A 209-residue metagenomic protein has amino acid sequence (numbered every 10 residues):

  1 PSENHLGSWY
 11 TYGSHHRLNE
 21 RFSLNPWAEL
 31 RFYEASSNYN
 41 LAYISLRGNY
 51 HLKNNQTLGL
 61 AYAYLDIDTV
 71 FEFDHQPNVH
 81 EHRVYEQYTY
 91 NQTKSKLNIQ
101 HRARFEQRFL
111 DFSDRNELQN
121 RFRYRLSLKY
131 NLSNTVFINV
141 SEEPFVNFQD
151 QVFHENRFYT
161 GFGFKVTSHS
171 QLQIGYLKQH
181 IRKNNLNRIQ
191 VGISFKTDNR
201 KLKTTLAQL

Functional and structural regions predicted by a protein language model:
S2-K53, T57: Start-of-domain marker
L6-S8, N40-I44, H80-V84, N116-F122 (+2 more regions): Residues that define the transmembrane beta-barrel architecture of outer-membrane proteins
Y12-H16, L46-Y50, E86-Y90, Y124-Y130 (+2 more regions): Residues on the lipid-exposed face of transmembrane beta-strands in outer-membrane beta-barrel proteins
R21-P26, N55-L60, S95-I99, T135-I138 (+2 more regions): Repeated loop/turn-to-beta-strand initiation elements of outer-membrane beta-barrel proteins
A28-E34, Y62-D68, Q92-K94, F105-F109 (+3 more regions): Transmembrane beta-strands of outer-membrane beta-barrel pores
R47-Q107, R121, R125, T135: Gram-negative (and chloroplast) outer-membrane scaffold detector with strong preference for beta-barrel transmembrane
K96-Q171, L177-Q179: Outer-membrane beta-barrel transmembrane domain signature
G163-L209: Long hydrophobic alpha-helical segments typical of transmembrane helices together with their membrane-interfacial
